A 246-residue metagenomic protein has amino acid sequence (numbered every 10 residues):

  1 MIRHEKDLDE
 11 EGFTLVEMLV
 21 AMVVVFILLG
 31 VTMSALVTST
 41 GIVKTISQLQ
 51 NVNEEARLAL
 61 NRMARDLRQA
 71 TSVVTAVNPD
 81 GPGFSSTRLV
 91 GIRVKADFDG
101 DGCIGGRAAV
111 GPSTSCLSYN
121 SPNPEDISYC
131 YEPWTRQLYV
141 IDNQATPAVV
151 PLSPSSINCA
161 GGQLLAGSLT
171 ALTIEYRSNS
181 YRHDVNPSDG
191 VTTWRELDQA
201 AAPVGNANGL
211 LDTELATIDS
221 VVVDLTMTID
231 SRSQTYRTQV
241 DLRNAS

Functional and structural regions predicted by a protein language model:
I2, K6-T71: Aliphatic-rich helix starts adjacent to a transmembrane/signal segment
D9, N78, I229: Acidic surface patches and DE-rich sequence motifs
F13, I127, R136, D219-V221 (+1 more regions): Residue-level detector of short, conserved catalytic/binding motifs and their immediate flanks
K44, L67-F98: Short, glycine/small-hydrophobic-rich surface segments
G83-D198: Type IV pilin-like appendage domain
N158-S246: Short linear sequence signals and composition-biased patches located at protein termini or domain-edge surfaces
